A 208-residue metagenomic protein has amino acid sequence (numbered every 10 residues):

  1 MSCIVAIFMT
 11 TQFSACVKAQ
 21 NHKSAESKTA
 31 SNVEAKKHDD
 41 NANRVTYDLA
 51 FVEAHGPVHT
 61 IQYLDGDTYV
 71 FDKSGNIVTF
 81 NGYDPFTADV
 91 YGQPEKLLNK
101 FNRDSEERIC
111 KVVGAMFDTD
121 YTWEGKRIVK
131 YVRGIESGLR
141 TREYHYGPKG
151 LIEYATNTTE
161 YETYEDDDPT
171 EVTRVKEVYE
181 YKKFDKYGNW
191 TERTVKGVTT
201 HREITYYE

Functional and structural regions predicted by a protein language model:
M1-A6: Sec-dependent N-terminal signal peptides
F13-A15: C-terminal motif of bacterial Sec signal peptides marking the signal peptidase cleavage site
V17-E208: Buried hydrophobic residues that stabilize the cores of well-folded domains
